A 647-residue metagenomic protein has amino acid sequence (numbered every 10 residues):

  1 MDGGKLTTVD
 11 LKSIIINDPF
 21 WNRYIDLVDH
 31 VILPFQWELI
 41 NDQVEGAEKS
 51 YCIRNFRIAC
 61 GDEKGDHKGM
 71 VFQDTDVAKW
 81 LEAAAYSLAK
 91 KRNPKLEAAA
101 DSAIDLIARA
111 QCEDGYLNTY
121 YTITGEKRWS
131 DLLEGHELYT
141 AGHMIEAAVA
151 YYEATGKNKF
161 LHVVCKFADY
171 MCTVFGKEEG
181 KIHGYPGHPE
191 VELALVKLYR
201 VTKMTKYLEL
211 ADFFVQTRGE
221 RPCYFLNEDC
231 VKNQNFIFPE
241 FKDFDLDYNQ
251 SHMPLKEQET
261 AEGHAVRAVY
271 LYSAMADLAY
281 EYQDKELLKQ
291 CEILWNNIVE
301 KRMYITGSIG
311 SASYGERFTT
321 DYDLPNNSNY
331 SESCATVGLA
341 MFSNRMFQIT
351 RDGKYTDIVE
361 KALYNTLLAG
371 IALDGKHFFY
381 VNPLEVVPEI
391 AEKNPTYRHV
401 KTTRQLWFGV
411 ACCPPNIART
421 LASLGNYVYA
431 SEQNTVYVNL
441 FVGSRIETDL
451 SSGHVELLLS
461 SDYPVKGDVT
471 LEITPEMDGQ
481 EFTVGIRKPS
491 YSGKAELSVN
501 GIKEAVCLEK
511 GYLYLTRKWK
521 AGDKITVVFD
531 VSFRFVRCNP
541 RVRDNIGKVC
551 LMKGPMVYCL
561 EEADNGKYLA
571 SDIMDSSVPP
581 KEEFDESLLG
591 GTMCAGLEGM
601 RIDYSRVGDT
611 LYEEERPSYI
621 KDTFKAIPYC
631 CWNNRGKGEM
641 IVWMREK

Functional and structural regions predicted by a protein language model:
M1-D76, D101-Y120: Low-complexity, Ser/Thr/Pro/Gly-enriched N-terminal "stalk/linker" regions
S13, P19, A211, C291 (+6 more regions): C-terminal beta-rich recognition modules with glycine/proline-rich loops and embedded aromatic residues
D18, I25, D29, W37 (+11 more regions): Hydrophobic core segments within long, regular secondary-structure runs in both alpha- and beta-rich folds
W21, L81-P94, G142-K157, E192-K203 (+5 more regions): Well-ordered alpha-helical scaffold segments within catalytic/enzyme domains
S50-M70, N118-H136, P186-L198, E228-H264 (+2 more regions): Carbohydrate-binding/catalytic loop surfaces
T124-V201: A conserved hydrophobic secondary-structure block that centers on an alpha-helix together with its immediately flanking
H188-E190, L195-C223, N233-I309, S313-T320 (+1 more regions): Active-site neighborhood of glycoside hydrolase catalytic domains
G479-V499: Beta-strand-rich binding/interaction modules
